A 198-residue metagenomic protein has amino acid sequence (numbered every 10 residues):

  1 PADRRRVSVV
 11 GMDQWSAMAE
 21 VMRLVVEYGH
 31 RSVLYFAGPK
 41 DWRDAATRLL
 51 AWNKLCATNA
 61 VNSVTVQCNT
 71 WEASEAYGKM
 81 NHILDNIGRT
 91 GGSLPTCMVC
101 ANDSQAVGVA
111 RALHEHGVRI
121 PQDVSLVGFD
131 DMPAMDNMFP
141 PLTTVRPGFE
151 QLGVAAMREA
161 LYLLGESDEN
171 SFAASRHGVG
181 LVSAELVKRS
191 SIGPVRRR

Functional and structural regions predicted by a protein language model:
P1-A2, P39, D130, I192: Short, flexible active-site-adjacent loop segments at beta-strand->alpha-helix junctions, enriched in small/polar
P1-E27, D85, R89-S93: Alpha-helical recognition/docking segments in bacterial nutrient-uptake and carbohydrate-utilization systems
R4-V7, N59-V64, Q122, P140: A short helix-to-beta-strand connector/capping loop
V9-E20, Y35-H82, V99-V107, F129-M132 (+2 more regions): Hinge/beta->alpha junction and helix N-cap segments in small-molecule ligand-binding domains
L24, L55, A112: Rossmann-fold NAD(P)-dependent oxidoreductase module
L24, S32, E159: Short acidic donor-binding loop at the edge of a beta-strand
Y28, D85-R198: Flexible loop/turn connectors
R31, N62, R119: Residue-level detector of anion-binding/catalytic polar loops
